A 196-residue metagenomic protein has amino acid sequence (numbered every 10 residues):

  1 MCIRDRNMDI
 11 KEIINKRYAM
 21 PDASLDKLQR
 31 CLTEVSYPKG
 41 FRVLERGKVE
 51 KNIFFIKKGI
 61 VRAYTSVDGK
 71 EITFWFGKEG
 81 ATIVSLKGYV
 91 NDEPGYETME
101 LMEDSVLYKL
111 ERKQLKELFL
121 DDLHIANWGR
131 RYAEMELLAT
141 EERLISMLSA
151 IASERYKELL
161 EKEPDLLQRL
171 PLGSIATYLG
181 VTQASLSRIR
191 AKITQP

Functional and structural regions predicted by a protein language model:
M1-I3: Short, small-residue-biased leader/transition segments that mark boundaries at the very start of proteins
R6-E34, G88: Cyclic nucleotide-binding regulatory module and flanking cytosolic helices
T33, R42, I60-T65, T82 (+1 more regions): Short beta-strand segments in beta-sandwich/barrel cores
G40, K51-R62, E79-G80: Glycine- and acidic-residue-biased ligand/ion/polar-headgroup-sensing regions
V43-K48: Short phosphate-coordinating micro-motif centered on Lys-Gly-acidic
I72-R131: Cyclic-nucleotide recognition modules
F119-D122, T140, K162-L167: Basic, amphipathic alpha-helical hairpins
A150-P196: Phosphate-/nucleic-acid-contacting segments
